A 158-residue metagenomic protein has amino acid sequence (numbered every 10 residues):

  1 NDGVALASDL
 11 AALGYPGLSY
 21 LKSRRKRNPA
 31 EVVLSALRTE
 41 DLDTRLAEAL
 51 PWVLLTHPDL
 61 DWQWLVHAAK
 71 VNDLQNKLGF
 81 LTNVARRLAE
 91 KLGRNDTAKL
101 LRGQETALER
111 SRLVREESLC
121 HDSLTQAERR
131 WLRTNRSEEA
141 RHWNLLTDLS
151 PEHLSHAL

Functional and structural regions predicted by a protein language model:
N1-R27, A157: N-terminal leader/targeting peptides and immediately adjacent processing regions
P16-R110: Mid-protein regulatory/catalytic core that forms ligand/cofactor-binding pockets and protein-protein interaction
N95-L158: Charge-dense, extended regions
